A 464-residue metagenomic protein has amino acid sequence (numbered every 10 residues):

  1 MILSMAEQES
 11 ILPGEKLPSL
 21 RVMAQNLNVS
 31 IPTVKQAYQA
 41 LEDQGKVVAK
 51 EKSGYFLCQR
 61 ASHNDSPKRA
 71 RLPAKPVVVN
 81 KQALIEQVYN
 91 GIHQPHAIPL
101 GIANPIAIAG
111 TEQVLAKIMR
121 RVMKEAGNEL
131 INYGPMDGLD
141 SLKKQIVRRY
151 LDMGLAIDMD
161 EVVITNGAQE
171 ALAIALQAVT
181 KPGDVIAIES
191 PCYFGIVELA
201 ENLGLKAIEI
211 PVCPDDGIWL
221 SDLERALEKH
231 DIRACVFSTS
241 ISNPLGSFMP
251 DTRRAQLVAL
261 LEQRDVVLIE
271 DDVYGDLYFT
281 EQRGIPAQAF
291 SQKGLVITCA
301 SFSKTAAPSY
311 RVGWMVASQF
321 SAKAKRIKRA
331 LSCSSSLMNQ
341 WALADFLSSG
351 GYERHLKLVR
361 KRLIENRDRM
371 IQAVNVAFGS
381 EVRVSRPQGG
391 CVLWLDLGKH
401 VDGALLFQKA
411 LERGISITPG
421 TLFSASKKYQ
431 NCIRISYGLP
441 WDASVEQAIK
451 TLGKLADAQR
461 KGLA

Functional and structural regions predicted by a protein language model:
M1-R120, K325, R329-S335, K357 (+10 more regions): N-terminal basic, amphipathic alpha-helical segments
A49-K50, I157, I417: Short beta-strand "wing" residues that participate in macromolecule-binding interfaces
K52, D158-M159, R386-G390: Short Gly/Ser/Thr- and Asp/Glu-enriched loop/turn motifs at secondary-structure junctions
A126-R264, D276-F290, L363, A443 (+1 more regions): Conserved core of the PLP fold type I
R233-A234, V266-V267, I297, V312: Short, Asp-centered acidic motifs that coordinate Mg2+ and/or phosphate in catalytic or ligand-binding sites
D271: Glycine-centered flexible beta-alpha turn that most often forms the glycine-rich phosphate-binding loop
Q292-K361: Conserved core segment of the aminotransferase class I/II
K361-I371, R383-D396: Conserved glycine-rich beta-strand-loop-beta hairpin in the small C-terminal domain of fold type I
